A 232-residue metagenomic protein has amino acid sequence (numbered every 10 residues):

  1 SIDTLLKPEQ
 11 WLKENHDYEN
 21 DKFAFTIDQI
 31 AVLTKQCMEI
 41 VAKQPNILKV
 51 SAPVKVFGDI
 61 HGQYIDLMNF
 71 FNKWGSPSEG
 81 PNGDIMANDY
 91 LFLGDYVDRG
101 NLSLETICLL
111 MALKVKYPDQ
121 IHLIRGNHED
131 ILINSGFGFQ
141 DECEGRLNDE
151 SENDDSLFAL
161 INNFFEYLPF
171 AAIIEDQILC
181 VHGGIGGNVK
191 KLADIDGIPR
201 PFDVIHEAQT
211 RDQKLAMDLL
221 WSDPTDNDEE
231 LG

Functional and structural regions predicted by a protein language model:
S1-G232: Feature recognizes metal-dependent phosphohydrolase scaffolds
